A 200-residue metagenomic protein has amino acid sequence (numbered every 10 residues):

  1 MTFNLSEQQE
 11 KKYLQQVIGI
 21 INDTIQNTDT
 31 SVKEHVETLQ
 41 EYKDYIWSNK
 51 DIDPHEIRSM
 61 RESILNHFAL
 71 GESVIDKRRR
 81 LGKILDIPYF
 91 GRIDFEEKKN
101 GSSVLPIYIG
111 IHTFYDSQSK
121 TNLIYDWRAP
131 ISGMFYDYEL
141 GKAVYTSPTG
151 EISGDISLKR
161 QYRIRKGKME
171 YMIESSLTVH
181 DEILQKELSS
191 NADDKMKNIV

Functional and structural regions predicted by a protein language model:
M1-N198: Extended, charged low-complexity regulatory segments
